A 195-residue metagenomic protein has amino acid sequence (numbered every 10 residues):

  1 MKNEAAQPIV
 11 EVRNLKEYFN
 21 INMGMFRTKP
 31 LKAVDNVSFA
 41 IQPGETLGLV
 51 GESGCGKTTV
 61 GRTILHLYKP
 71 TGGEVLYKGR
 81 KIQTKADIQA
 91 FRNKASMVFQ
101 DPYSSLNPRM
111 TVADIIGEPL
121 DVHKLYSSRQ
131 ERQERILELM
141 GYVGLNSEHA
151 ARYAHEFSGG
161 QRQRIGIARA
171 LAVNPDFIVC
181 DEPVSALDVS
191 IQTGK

Functional and structural regions predicted by a protein language model:
V50-G51: The feature captures the beta-strand-to-loop junction immediately N-terminal to the Walker
L65: Helix-to-loop junction immediately C-terminal to a conserved catalytic motif
G73-Q83, F91: Conserved ABC transporter NBD signature motif
Q130-E148: Conserved ABC ATPase "signature" region
Y153-F157, Q161: Conserved ABC ATPase signature
I167, K195: Hydrophobic anchor residue at the start of the ABC signature
A172-D176, Q192: A short, proline-enriched helix->beta-strand linker immediately N-terminal to the Walker B motif in ABC-type P-loop
